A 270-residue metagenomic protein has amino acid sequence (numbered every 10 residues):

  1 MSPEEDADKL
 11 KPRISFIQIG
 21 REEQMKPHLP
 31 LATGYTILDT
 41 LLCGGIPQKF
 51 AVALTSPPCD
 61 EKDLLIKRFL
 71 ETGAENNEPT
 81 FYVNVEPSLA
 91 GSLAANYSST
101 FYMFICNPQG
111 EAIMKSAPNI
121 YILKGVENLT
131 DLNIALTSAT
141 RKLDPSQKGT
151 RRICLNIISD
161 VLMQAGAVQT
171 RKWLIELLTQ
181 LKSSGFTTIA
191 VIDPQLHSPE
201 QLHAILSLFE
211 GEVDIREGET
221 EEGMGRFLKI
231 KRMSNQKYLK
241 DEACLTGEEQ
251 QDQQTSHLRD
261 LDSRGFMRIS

Functional and structural regions predicted by a protein language model:
S2-K26, Q236-S270: C-terminal regions of RecA-like/P-loop NTPase motor modules
P30-P87: Glycine-rich P-loop/Walker A and Walker A-like loops and their local beta1-loop-alpha1 context in P-loop NTPases
P79, G149-R152, S183-V191: Loop/turn-to-beta-strand initiation segments
E86-L89, G185-T187, V191-H197: Short beta-alpha junction loops
E86-T130: Nucleotide-state-sensitive switch-loop elements of NTP-binding domains
A112-K182: Phosphate-binding/switch loop-helix module in NTP-utilizing enzymes
I192-D260: Phosphate-binding/switch region of NTP-binding enzymes
